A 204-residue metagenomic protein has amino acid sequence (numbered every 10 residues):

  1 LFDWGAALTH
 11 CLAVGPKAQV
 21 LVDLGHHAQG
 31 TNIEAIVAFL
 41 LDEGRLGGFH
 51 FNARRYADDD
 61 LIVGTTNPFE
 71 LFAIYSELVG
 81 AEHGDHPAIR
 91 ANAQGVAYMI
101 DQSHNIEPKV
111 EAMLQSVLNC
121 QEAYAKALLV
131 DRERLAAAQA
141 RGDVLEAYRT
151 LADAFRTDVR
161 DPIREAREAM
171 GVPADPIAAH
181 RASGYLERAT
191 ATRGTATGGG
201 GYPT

Functional and structural regions predicted by a protein language model:
L1-T204: Histidine-acidic metal/acid-base catalytic patches
